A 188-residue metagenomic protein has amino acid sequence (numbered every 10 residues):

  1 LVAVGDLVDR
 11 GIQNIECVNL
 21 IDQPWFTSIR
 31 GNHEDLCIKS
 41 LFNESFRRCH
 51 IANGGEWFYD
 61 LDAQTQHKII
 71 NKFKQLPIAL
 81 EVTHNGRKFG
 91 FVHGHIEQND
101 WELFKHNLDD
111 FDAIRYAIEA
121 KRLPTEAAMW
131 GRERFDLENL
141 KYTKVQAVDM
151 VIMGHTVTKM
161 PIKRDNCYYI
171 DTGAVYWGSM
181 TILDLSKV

Functional and structural regions predicted by a protein language model:
L1-G5, S28-G31, F91-V92, D149-T156 (+1 more regions): Active-site neighborhood of phospho(di)ester-bond hydrolases with catalytic His/Asp-centered motifs
L1-N19: N-terminal active-site segment of His-dependent metallophosphoesterases
V4-V8, F58-D60, A128-G131: Short, flexible loop segments at the rims of nucleotide/cofactor-binding pockets, characterized by
D9, E34-D35, H95-Q98, V157-K159 (+1 more regions): Short, solvent-exposed loop/turn segments at secondary-structure junctions
N14-F91, E97-Q98, L103-T125: Active-site neighborhood of divalent metal-dependent phosphoester bond hydrolases
L20-I21, M160-N166: Short loop/helix-cap segments at secondary-structure boundaries that form the rim of catalytic
I118-V148: Active site of divalent-metal-dependent phosphoester/diester hydrolases
K163, C167-V188: Binuclear metal-dependent phosphoesterase catalytic core
